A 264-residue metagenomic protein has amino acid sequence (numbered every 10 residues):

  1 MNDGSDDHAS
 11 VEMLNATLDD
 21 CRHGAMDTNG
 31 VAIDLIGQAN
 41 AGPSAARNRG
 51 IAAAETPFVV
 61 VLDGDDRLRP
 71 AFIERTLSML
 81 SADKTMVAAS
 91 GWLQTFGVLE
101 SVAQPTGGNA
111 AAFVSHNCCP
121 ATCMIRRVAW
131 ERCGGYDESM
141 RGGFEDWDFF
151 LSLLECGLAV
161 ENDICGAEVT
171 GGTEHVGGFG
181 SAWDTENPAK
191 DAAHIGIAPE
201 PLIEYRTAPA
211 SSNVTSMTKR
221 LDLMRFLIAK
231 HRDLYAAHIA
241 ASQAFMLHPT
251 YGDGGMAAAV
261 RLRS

Functional and structural regions predicted by a protein language model:
M1-G37: Acidic donor-binding segment of Leloir-type glycosyltransferases
Q38-A54: Glycine-rich, basic loop-to-helix element that forms the pyrophosphate-binding segment of sugar-nucleotide handling
V59: Short aromatic/hydrophobic "clamp" motif used to bind/position activated sugar donors
D63-R67: The conserved acidic donor/metal-binding loop of glycosyltransferases
A71-A103: Conserved donor NDP-sugar-binding/catalytic core segment of glycosyltransferases
Q94-T95, I164-T218: Active-site donor/metal-binding and catalytic loop motifs of nucleotide-sugar-dependent glycosylation enzymes
G107-M124: A recurrent flexible, glycine/aromatic-enriched loop bordering the glycosyltransferase active site that acts as
G142-F149: Acidic donor-binding loop at a coil-to-helix junction in glycosyltransferase catalytic cores that engages
